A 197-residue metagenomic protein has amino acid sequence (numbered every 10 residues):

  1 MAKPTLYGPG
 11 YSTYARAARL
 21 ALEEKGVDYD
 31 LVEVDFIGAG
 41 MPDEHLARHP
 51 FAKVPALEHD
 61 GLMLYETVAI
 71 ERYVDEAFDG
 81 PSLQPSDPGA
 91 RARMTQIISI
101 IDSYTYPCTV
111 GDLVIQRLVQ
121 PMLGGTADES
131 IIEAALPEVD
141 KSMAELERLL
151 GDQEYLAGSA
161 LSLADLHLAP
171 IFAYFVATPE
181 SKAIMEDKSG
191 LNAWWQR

Functional and structural regions predicted by a protein language model:
M1-E133, P137, E147, E154: GST-like domain detector, emphasizing the conserved glutathione-binding G-site in the N-terminal thioredoxin-like
T109-V110, L156-S181, N192: GST superfamily/GST-like fold recognition
A135-S142, I171, W194: Alpha-helical packing segments of well-folded alpha/beta enzyme cores
E145-R148, A173-A177, R197: Short basic/hydrophobic patches in alpha-helices and adjacent helix-turn junctions that form amphipathic surface motifs
S181-D187: Structural helix-adjacent loops and short alpha-helical linkers that scaffold large soluble proteins
D187-R197: C-terminal end-helix/capping segment
